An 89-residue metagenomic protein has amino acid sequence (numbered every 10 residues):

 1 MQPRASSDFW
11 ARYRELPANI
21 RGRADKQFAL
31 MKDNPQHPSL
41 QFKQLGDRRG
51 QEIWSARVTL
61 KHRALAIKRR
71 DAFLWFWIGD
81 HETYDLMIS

Functional and structural regions predicted by a protein language model:
Q2-S7, A11, E15, R57-S89: Enriched for short, Lys/Arg-rich terminal
E15-A18, D33: Secondary-structure boundary motif
L30-A56: A short, surface-exposed loop/turn module that caps and links secondary-structure elements
